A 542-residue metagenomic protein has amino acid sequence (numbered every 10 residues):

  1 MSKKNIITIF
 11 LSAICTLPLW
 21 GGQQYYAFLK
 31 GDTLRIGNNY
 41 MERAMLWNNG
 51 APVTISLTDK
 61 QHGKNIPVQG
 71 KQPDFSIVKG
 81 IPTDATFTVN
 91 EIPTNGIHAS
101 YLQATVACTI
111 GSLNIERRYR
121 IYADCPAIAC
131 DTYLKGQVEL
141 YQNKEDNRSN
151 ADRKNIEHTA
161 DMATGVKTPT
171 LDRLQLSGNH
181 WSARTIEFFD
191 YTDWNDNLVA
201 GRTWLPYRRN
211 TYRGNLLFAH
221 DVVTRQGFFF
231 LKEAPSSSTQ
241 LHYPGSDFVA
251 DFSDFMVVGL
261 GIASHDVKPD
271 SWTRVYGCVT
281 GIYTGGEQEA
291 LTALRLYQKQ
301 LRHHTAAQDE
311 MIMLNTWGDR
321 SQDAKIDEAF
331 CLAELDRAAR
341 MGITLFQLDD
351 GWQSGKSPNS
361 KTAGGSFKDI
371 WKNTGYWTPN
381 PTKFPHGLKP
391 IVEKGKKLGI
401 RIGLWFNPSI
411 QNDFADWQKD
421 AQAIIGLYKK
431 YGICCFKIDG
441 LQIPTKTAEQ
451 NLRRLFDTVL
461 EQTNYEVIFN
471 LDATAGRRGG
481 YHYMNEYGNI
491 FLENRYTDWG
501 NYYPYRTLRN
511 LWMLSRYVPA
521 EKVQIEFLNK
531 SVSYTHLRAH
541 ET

Functional and structural regions predicted by a protein language model:
M1-Q24: Bacterial Sec-dependent N-terminal signal peptides
Q23-L294: N-terminal accessory beta-strand-rich subdomains and adjacent acidic, glycine-rich linkers that precede catalytic cores
L102-C108, E116-Y119, D124-A129, K135 (+4 more regions): Feature activates predominantly on carbohydrate-active enzymes
I110, A123, L134-V138, T316-G318 (+4 more regions): Short, flexible loop/turn elements at secondary-structure junctions
D124-C125, R337-R340, K430-G432: Alpha-helix termination/capping residues and helix-transition junctions
E289-R337, M341, L345, S354: An acidic-aromatic substrate-binding cleft motif
Q347-Y534: Aromatic- and carboxylate-enriched substrate-binding clefts and catalytic-loop regions of carbohydrate-active enzymes
T535-T542: Conserved small/polar residues in nucleotide/adenosyl-binding loops
